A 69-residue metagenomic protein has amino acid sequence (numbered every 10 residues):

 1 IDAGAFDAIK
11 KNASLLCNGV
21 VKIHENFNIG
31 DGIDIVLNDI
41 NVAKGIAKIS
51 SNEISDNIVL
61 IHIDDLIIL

Functional and structural regions predicted by a protein language model:
I1-L69: Beta-strand/loop-dominated core regions that host nucleotide or nucleotide-derived cofactor-binding catalytic loops
